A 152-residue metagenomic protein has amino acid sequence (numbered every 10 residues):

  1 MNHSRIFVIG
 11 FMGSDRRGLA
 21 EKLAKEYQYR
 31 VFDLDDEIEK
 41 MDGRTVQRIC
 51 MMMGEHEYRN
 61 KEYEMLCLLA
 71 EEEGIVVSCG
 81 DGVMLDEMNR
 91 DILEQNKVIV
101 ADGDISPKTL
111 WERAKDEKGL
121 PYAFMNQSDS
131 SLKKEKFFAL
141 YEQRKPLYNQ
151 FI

Functional and structural regions predicted by a protein language model:
M1-H3, K22, E26, E142-I152: NTP-dependent small-molecule kinase module
N2-I6, E72-G74: Pre-Walker A (Motif I) flank of P-loop NTPase domains
F7-A24: Glycine-rich phosphate-binding P-loop
A20-E21, M88-D91, E112-K115: Short amphipathic alpha-helical segments
A24-E64: Conserved substrate/cofactor phosphate-moiety recognition/catalytic segment in nucleotide-dependent phosphotransferases
D42, E62, A70, W111-A114 (+1 more regions): Short, flexible helix/strand-to-coil boundary loops that buttress conserved ligand/catalytic motifs in alpha/beta
E57-V98, G103: Glycine-rich phosphate-binding loop used to anchor ATP phosphates in small-molecule kinases, encompassing both
N96-K145: A glycine- and Lys/Arg-enriched "phosphate-lid" helix/loop adjacent to the NTP-binding pocket of small-molecule kinases
